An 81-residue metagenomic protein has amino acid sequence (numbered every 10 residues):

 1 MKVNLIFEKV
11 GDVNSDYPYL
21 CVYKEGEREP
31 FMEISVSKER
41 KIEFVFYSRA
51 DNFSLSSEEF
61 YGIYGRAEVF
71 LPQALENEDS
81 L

Functional and structural regions predicted by a protein language model:
M1-Y23: Negatively charged, low-complexity tracts enriched in Asp/Glu with abundant Ser/Thr
I6, S37-E39, E76: Alpha-helical transmembrane segments and their juxtamembrane interfaces
Y17-L55: A short, structured beta-strand/loop element
K41-L81: Mixed-charge, Lys/Arg-enriched low-complexity segments
